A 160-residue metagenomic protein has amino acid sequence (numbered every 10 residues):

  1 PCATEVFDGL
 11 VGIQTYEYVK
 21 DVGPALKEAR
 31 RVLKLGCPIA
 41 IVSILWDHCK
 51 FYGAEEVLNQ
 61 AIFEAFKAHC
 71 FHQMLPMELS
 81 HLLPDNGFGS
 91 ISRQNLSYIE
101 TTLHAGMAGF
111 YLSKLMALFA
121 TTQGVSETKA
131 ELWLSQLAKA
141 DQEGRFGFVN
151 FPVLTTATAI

Functional and structural regions predicted by a protein language model:
P1-L10: A short acidic, Gly/Pro-enriched loop at the edge of an enzyme's catalytic core that lines a small-molecule cofactor
G12-Y16, V42: Residues lining the SAM
K20, K34, A159: Short conserved AdoMet
G23-P38: A short glycine-rich, Lys/Arg-flanked "PGG" loop and its adjoining helix->strand segment in the class I
A40-A105, L118-F119: Conserved catalytic/acceptor-binding region of the Class I
N86-G89, F110-L112, N150-I160: Core SAM-dependent methyltransferase catalytic element
I91-G147: C-terminal helical/coil "lid" or tail adjacent to the Rossmann-like core of SAM-dependent
